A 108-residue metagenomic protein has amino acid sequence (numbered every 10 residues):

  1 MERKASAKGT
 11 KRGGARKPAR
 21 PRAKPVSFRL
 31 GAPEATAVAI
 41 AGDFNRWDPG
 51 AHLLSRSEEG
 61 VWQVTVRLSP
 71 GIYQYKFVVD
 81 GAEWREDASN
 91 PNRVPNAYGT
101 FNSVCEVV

Functional and structural regions predicted by a protein language model:
M1-A23: Polybasic, lysine-enriched low-complexity intrinsically disordered terminal tails
A19-I72, D80-V108: Aromatic-rich carbohydrate-binding modules that target alpha-glucans
